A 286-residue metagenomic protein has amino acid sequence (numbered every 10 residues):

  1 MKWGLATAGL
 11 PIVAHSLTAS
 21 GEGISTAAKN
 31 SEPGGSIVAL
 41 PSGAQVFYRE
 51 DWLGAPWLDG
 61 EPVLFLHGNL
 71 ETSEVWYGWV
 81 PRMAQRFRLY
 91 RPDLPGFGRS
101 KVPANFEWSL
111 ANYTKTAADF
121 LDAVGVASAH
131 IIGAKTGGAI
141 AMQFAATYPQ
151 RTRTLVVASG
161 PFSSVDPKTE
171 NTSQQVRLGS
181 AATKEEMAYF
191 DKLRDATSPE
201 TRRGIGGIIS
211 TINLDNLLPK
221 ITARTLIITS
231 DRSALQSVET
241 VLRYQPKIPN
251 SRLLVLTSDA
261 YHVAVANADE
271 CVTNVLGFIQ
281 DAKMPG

Functional and structural regions predicted by a protein language model:
M1-A19: N-terminal export signals
A44-R99: Conserved HGGG/HGGXW glycine-rich cap/lid loop of the alpha/beta-hydrolase fold
R49-W52, P81, Y90-I132, T273: Active-site loop/oxyanion-hole signature of alpha/beta-hydrolase fold enzymes
A127-D166: Conserved hydrolase catalytic core segment
Y189-N216, R232: Hydrophobic, aromatic-rich cap/lid helix
I221, I227-T229: Short beta-strand/loop motif that positions the catalytic acidic residue of the alpha/beta-hydrolase fold
A234-T240: Conserved alpha/beta-hydrolase "acid-adjacent" motif
S251-G286: Catalytic active-site module of serine/aspartate enzymes centered on a nucleophile-bearing elbow/loop
